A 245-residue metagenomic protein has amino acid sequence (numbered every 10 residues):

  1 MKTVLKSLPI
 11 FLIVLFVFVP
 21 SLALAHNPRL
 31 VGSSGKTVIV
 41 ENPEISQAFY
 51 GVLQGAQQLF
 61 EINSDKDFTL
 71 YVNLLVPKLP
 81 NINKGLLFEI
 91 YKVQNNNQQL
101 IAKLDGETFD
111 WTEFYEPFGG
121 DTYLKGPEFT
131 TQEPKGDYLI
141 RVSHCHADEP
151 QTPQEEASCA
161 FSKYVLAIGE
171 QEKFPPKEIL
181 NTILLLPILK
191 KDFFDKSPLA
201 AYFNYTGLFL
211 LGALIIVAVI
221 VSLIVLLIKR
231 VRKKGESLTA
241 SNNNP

Functional and structural regions predicted by a protein language model:
M1-P9: Bacterial N-terminal signal peptides that target proteins for export
I10-P20: Bacterial N-terminal signal peptides
V19, Q54-A56, Y123-K125: Residues that act as N-cap/strand-start positions at coil-to-secondary-structure junctions
N27-S34, F60, L86-N96, E128-T239: C-terminal edge strands of extracellular/lumenal beta-sandwich accessory domains
I39-S64, T69-K78, L87-F88: Non-catalytic, beta-strand-enriched accessory regions in extracellular/secretory proteins and membrane protein
F68-T112: Mid-chain, structured segments of secreted extracytoplasmic proteins
L104-E133: Extended, solvent-exposed segments with strong compositional bias
S241-P245: Solvent-exposed, low-complexity, intrinsically disordered, charge-rich segments adjacent to transmembrane helices
